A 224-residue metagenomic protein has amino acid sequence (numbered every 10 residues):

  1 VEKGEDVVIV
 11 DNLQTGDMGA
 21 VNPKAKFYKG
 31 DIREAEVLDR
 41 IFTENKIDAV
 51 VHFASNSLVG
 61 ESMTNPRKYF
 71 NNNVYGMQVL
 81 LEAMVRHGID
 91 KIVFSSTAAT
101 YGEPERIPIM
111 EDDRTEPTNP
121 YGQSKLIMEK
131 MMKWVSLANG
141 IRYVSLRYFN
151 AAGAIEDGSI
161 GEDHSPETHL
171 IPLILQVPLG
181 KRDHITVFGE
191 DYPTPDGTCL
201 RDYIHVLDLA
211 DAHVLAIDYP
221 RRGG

Functional and structural regions predicted by a protein language model:
V1-A151: N-terminal Rossmann-like NAD(P)+-binding domain of SDR-like oxidoreductases, especially those catalyzing
G30, F42, Y69, E162-P166 (+1 more regions): Pocket-edge positions in alpha/beta enzyme catalytic cores
V59-M63, A154-I160, P195-G197: A short acidic, helix-capping loop that chelates divalent metal ions and anchors anionic groups
R106, P117-S124, D163-I171, D202-V206: The catalytic Tyr-centered alpha-helix of NAD(P)H-dependent dehydrogenases
K125, R147, P195-R201: Short, cationic motifs built from Arg/Lys/His that form the positively charged side of catalytic pockets
A151-A154, P172-T194, R201-G224: Alpha-helical substrate-binding/gating segment
